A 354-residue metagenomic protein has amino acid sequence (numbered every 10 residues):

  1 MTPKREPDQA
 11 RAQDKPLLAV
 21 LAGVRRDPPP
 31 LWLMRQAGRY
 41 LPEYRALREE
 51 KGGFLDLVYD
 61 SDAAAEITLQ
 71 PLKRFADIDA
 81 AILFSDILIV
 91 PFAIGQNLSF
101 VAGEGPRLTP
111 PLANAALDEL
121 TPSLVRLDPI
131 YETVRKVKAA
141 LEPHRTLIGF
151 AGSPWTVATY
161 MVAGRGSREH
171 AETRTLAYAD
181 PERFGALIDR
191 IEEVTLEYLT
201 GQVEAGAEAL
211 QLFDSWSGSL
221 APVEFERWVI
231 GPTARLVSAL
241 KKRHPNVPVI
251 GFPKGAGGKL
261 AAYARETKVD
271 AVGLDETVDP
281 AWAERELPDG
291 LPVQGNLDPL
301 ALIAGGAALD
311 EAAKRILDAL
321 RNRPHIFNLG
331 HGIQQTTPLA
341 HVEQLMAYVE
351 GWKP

Functional and structural regions predicted by a protein language model:
T2-L98, R235, D318, A340-P354: N-terminal basic, low-complexity leaders that serve as flexible interaction/assembly modules and, when applicable, as
V20-Q36, I78-G103, V125-E169: Glycine-rich, aromatic-flanked loop segments that form ligand/cofactor-binding clefts across common enzyme folds
E50-F54, L112-P122, A177-G185: Short glycine/proline- and acidic residue-enriched helix-loop micro-motifs that form flexible lids or anion-recognition
G53, D60, P110-A115, E169 (+1 more regions): Intrinsic-disorder/low-complexity, polar/charged segments
L55-D56, L117-D128, P299-I303: The substrate-binding groove and active-site-proximal loops of carbohydrate-active enzymes, especially glycoside
I82-A102, L108-S123, A207-E226, G330: Glycine-rich, proline-tolerant flexible connector loops at the mouths of alpha/beta enzymes
R126, E132-P354: Active-site loop segments of alpha/beta catalytic cores
